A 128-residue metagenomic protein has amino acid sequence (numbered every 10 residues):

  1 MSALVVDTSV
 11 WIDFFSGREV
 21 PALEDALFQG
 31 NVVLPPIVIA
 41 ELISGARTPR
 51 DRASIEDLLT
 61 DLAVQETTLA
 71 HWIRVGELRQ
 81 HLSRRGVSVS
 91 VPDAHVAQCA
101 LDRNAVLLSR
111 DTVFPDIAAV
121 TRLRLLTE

Functional and structural regions predicted by a protein language model:
M1-A3, A97, L101-E128: Acidic, PIN/NYN-like endoribonuclease modules and their adjacent C-terminal/linker elements
M1-L34, I43-D57: Short, well-structured N-terminal submotif of metal-dependent ribonuclease cores
V6-D7, P35, S88-S90, D111 (+1 more regions): Histidine- and aromatic-rich ligand-binding microenvironments
V10-W11, V38, H71, H95-V96 (+1 more regions): Alpha-helix capping/helix-boundary segments
V33, Q65, R124-L126: General small-molecule cofactor/ligand-binding pocket signal
P49-A53, L82-S83, R124-E128: Short, hinge-like loop/turn segments at secondary-structure boundaries
L58, R74, V113-D116: Residue-level recognition of specific faces of alpha-helices
A63-R110: Active-site neighborhoods of divalent-metal-dependent phosphate/nucleic-acid chemistry enzymes
